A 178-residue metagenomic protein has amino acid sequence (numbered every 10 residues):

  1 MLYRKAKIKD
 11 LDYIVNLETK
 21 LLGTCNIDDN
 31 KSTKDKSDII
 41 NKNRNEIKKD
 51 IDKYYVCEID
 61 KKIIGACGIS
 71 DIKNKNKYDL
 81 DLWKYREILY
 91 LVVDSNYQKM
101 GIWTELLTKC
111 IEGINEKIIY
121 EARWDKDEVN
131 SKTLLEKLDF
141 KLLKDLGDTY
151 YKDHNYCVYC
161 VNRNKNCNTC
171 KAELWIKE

Functional and structural regions predicted by a protein language model:
L2-N16: A short beta-loop-alpha structural element at the N-terminal edge of CoA-dependent acyl/N-acetyltransferase catalytic
L22-V56, G68: Active-site rim helix/loop that mediates acceptor-substrate recognition in acyltransferases
V56, K62-K73, K77, E87 (+1 more regions): Conserved beta-strand in the GNAT
I88-K99, W124-K126: A short, internal acetyl-CoA/4′-phosphopantetheine-binding micro-motif in the GNAT/acyltransferase core
V93, K99-E112, T133, K137: Conserved acetyl-CoA-binding loop-helix of GNAT-fold acetyltransferases
I114-K126: Conserved GNAT acetyl-CoA-binding A-motif
K126-V158: Conserved active-site alpha-helix within GNAT-family acetyltransferase domains
D148-E178: C-terminal "cap" of GNAT-fold acetyltransferases
